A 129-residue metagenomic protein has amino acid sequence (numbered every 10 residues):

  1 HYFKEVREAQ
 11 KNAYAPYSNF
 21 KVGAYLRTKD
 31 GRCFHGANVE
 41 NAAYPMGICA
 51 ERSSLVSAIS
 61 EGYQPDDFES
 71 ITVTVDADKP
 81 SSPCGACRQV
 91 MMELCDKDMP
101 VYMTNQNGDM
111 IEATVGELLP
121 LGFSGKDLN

Functional and structural regions predicted by a protein language model:
H1-A15, D66-N129: C-terminal binding/interaction regions
E5-E8, A50-A58: Short, well-ordered amphipathic alpha-helical segments that serve as non-catalytic structural scaffolds within diverse
V6, G23-A24, G36, S54 (+1 more regions): Small residues (Ala/Gly/Ser/Thr
N19-T28, Y102: Short beta-strand scaffold segments in enzyme catalytic cores
D30-N41, D67-S70: Glycine/charged-rich beta-loop-alpha catalytic/anionic-binding loops adjacent to active sites
N38-S53: Compact, glycine-rich, soluble single-domain proteins
S60-P65: Phosphate/pyrophosphate-binding loops at sites that engage ATP/ADP/AMP, CoA/4′-phosphopantetheine, polyphosphate
